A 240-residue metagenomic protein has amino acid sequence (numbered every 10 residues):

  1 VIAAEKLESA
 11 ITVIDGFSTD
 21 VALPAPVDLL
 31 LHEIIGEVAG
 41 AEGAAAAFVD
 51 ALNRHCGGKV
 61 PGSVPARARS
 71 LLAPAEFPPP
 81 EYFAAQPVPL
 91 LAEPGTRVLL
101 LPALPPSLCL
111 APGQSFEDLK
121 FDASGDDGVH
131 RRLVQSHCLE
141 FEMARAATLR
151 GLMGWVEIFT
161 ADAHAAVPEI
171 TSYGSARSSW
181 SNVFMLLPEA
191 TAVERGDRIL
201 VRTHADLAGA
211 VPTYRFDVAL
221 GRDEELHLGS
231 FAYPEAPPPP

Functional and structural regions predicted by a protein language model:
V1-H204, A208-P240: Class I SAM-binding transferase module
